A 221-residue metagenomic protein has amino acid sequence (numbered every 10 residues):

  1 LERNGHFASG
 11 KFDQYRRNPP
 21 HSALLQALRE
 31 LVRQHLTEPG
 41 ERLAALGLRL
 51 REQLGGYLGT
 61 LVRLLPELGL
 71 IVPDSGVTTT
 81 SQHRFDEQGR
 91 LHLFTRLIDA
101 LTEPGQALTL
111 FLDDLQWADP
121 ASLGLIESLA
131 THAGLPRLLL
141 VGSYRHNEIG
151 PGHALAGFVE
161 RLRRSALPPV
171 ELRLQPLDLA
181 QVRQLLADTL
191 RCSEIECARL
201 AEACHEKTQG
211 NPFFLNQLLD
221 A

Functional and structural regions predicted by a protein language model:
L1-A221: Key residue(s) within conserved catalytic/signature motifs
